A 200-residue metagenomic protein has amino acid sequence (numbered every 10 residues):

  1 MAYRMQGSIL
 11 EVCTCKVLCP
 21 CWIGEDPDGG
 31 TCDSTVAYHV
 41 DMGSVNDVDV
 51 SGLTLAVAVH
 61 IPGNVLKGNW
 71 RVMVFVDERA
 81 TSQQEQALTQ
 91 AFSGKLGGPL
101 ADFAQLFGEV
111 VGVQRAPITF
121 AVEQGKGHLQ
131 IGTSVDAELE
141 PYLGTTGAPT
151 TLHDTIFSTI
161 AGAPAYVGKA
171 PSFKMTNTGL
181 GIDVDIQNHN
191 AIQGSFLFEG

Functional and structural regions predicted by a protein language model:
A2-V45: N-terminal ordered "arm"
Q6, G29, V65, F120-V122: Sterically constrained small-residue positions within well-ordered secondary structures of folded domains
L18-P20, D41-V45, H60, D77-R79 (+3 more regions): Generic structural motif
C21, V57-V59, A116-A121: Short amphipathic beta-strand and strand-loop transition segments with alternating hydrophobic
C32-A101: Aromatic- and glycine-enriched beta-alpha-beta binding-site module
D47-T54, V74, G108-Q114, I156-S158 (+1 more regions): Low-complexity, flexible helical/coil segments
W70, V74-L152, S158: Charged linear interaction tracts used for macromolecular binding and regulation
Y142-G200: Extended, charged low-complexity segments that frequently continue into or abut oligomerization scaffolds
